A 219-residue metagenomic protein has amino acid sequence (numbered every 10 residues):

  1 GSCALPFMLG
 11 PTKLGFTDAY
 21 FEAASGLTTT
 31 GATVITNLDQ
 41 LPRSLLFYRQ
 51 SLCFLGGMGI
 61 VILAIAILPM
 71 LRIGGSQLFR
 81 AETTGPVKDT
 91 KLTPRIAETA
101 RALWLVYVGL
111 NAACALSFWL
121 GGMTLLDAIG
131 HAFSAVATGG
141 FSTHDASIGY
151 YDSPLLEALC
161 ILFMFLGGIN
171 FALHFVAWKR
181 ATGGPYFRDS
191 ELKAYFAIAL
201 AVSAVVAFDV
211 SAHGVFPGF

Functional and structural regions predicted by a protein language model:
G1-F219: Membrane-proximal intracellular helices of multi-pass ion channels
